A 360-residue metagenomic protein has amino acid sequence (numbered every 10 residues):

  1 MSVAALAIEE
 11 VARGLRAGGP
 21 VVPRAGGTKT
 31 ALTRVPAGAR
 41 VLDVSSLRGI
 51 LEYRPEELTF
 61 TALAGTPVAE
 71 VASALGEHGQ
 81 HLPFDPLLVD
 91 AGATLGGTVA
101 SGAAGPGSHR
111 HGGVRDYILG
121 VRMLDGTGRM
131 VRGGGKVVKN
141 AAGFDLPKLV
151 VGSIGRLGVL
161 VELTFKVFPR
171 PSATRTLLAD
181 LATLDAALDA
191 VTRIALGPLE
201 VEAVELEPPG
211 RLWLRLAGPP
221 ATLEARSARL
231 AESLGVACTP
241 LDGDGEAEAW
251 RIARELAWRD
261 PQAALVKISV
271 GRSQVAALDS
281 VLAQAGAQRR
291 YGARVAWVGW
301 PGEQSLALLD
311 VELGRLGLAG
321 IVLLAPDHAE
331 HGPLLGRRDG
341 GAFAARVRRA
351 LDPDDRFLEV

Functional and structural regions predicted by a protein language model:
M1-P23, V44-A91, V99, A103-K136 (+1 more regions): N-terminal glycine-rich flavin-associated loop
S2-L6, T59-A64, G113, V138 (+6 more regions): Catalytic cores of large soluble enzymes that bind and process phosphate-bearing ligands
G19-V22, A39-L42, L58-T61, H81-P83 (+14 more regions): Structural motif
R24-K29: Glycine-rich beta-strand-to-loop/alpha-helix junction loops that act as flexible
L32-R34, A72: Short glycine-/acidic-enriched loop or helix-start segments at secondary-structure transitions that form or flank
V35-G38, S45, P209, V236-V360: Conserved glycine-rich FAD pyrophosphate-binding loop
A69-V71, D185-D189, A221-A228, Q274-L282 (+1 more regions): Short, conserved charged micro-motifs
A100, L119-Q262: C-terminal substrate-binding/cap subdomain adjacent to the FAD-binding core in PCMH-type and related FAD-linked
